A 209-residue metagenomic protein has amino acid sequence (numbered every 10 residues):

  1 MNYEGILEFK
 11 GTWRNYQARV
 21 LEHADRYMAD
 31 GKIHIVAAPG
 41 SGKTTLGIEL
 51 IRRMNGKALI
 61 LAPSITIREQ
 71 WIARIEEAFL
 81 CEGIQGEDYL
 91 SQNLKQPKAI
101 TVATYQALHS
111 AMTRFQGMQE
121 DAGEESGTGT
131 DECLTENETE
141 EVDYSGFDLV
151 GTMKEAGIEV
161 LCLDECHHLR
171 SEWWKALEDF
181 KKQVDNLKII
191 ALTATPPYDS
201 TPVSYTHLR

Functional and structural regions predicted by a protein language model:
N2-I33: Conserved pre-motif I regulatory segment
D30-G47: Walker A/P-loop
A38-P39, H167-H168, Q183-S200: Conserved helicase ATPase motor motifs in RecA-like P-loop NTPase domains
T44-G56: Walker A/P-loop NTP-binding motif
K57-I75: Conserved Walker A/P-loop ATP-binding site and its immediately adjacent core in helicase/helicase-like ATPase domains
E82-D121: Inter-Walker segment of RecA-like/P-loop motor cores
G123, G127-D131, E136-V184: SF2 helicase catalytic motif II
T206-H207: Conserved small/polar residues in nucleotide/adenosyl-binding loops
